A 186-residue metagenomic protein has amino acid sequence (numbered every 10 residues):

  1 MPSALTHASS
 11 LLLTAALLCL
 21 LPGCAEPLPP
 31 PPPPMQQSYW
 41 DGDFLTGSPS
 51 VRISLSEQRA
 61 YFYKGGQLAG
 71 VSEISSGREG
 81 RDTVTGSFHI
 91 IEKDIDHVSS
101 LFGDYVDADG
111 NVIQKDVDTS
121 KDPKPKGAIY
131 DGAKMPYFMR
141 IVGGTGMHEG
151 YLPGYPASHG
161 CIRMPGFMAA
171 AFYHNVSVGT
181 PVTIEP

Functional and structural regions predicted by a protein language model:
M1-L12: Bacterial N-terminal signal peptides that target proteins for export
S10-L20: Bacterial N-terminal signal peptides
L18-F44: Bacterial Sec signal peptide processing site at the extreme N-terminus
C24, Y39, D82-T85, D104-P186: Exported/periplasmic cell-wall-interacting domains
M35-S50, L55-S56, G70-G80, T85-F88 (+2 more regions): N-terminal post-signal-peptidase region of extra-cytosolic proteins
S50-S54, R59-Y61, E73, H89-I91 (+4 more regions): Soluble periplasmic/extracytoplasmic beta-strand elements of cell-envelope proteins
S56-Q58, G65-L68, G77-E79, K93-D96 (+3 more regions): Solvent-exposed coil/turn segments that connect beta secondary-structure elements in extracytoplasmic/periplasmic
F88-S100: Short, solvent-exposed cationic patches
